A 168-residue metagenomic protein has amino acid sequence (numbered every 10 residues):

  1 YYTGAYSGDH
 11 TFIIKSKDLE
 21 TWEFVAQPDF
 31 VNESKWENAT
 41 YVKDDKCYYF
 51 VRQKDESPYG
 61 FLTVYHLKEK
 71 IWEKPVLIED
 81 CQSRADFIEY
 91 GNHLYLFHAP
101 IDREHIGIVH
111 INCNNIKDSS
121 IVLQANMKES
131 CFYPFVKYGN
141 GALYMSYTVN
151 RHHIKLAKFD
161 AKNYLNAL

Functional and structural regions predicted by a protein language model:
Y1-R84, I88-C131, Y138-L168: Beta-rich carbohydrate-recognition and catalytic domains
